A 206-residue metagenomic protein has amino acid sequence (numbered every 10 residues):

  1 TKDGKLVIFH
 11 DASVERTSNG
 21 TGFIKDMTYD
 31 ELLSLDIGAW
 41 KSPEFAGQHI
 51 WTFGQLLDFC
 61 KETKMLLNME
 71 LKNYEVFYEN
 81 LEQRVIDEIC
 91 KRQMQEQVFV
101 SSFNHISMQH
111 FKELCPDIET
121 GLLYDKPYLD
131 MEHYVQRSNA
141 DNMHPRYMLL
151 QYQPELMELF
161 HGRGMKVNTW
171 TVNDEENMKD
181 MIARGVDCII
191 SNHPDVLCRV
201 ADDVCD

Functional and structural regions predicted by a protein language model:
T1-K2, M69: Conserved metal-phosphate-binding beta-hairpin within the catalytic cores of diverse ATP-dependent phosphoryl-transfer
K2-D3, H193: Residue-level recognition of short loop/turn positions
D3, V76-Y78, M178: Short catalytic/ligand-binding loop motif for oxyanion handling, primarily in non-cytosolic enzymes, centered on
G4, V14-K25, C90, D130-H133 (+2 more regions): Homeobox/homeodomain signature
L6-I8: Hydrophobic "anchor" residues
H10-L123, S138-D141, P145-Q151, H161-R163: Metal-dependent phosphodiesterase/phospholipase catalytic core, i.e., the His/Asp/Glu-rich active-site region
P43-A46, G121-D206: C-terminal active-site rim and adjoining tail of enzyme catalytic domains
